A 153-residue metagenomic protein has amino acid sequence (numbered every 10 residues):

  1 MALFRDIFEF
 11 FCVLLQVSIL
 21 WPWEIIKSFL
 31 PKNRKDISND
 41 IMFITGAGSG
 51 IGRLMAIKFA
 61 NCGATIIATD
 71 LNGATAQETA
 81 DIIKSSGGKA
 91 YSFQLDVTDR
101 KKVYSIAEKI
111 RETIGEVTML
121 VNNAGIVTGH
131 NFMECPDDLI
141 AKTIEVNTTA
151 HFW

Functional and structural regions predicted by a protein language model:
M1-N39: Non-catalytic terminal and boundary segments that flank Rossmann-like NAD(P)-dependent oxidoreductase
S28-I67: Canonical Rossmann dinucleotide-binding motif of NAD(H)/NADP(H)-dependent dehydrogenases/reductases, specifically
C62-E78: Conserved glycine-rich Rossmann-like NAD(P)H-binding loop of the short-chain dehydrogenase/reductase
G73-Q77, F93-I106, D137: The beta1-alpha1 cofactor-binding region of Rossmann-like NAD(H)/NADP(H)-dependent oxidoreductases
T118-M119, A141: Conserved catalytic-site loops of classical short-chain dehydrogenases/reductases
N123-T128: Conserved NAD(P)H cofactor-binding loop of Rossmann-fold oxidoreductase domains
N131-F132, P136-I144: Substrate-binding pocket helix/loop in short-chain dehydrogenase/reductase
